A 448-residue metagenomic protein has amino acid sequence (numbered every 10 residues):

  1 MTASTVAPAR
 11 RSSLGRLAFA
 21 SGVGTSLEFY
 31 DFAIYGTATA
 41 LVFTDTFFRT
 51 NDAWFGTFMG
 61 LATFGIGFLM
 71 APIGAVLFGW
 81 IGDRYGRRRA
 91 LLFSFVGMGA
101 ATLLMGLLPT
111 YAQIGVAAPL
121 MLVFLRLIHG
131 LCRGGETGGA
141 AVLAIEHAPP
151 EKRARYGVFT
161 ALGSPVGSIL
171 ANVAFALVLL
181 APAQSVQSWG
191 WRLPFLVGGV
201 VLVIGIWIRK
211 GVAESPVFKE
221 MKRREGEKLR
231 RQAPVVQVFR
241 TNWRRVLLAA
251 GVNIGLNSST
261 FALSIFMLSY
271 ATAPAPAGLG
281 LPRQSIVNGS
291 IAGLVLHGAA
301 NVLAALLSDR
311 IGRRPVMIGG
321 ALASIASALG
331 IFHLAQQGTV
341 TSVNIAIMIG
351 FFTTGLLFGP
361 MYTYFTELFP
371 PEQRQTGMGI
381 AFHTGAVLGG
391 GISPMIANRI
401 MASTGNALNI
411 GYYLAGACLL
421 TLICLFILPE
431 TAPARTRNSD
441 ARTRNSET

Functional and structural regions predicted by a protein language model:
G36-T37, W243-H297, G389-P394: Extracytoplasmic gate region of multi-pass secondary transporters
T39-A71: Extracellular/periplasmic helix-loop-helix junction of adjacent transmembrane segments in MFS-like secondary
R84-F95, R310-A321: Cytoplasmic membrane-interface "Motif A"-like loop-to-helix N-cap segments of 12-TM Major Facilitator Superfamily
V96-I114, L322-G338: C-terminal ends and interior cores of transmembrane alpha-helices in multi-pass membrane transporters/permeases
A154-L179, F382-S393: Glycine-rich segments within core transmembrane alpha-helices of 12-TM secondary carriers
G205-V212, Y364, A415-D440, E447: Multi-pass alpha-helical transporter architecture, strongest for 12-TM Major Facilitator/SLC carriers used
P315-M361: C-terminal transmembrane helical hairpin of 12-TM major facilitator-type secondary transporters
P371-S403: A late C-terminal transmembrane helix in Major Facilitator Superfamily
